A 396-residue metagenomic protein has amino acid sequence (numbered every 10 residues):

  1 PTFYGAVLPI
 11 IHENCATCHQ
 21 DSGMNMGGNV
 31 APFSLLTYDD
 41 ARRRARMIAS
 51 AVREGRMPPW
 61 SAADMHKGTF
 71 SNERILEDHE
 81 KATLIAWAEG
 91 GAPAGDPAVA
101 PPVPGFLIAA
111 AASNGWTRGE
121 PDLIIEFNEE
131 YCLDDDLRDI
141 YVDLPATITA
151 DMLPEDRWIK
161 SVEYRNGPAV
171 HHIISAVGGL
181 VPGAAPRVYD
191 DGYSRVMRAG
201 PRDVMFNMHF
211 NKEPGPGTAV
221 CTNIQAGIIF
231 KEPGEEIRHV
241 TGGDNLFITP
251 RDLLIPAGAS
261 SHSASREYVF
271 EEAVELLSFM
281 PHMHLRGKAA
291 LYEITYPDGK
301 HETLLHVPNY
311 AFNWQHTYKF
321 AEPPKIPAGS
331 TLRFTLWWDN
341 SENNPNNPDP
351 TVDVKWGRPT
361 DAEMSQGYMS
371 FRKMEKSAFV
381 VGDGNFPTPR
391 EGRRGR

Functional and structural regions predicted by a protein language model:
P1-I148, R157, E163, I174 (+1 more regions): Aromatic- and Gly/Pro-enriched helix-to-coil junctions and flexible linker segments
S50-E54, G167, L285, P297: Glycine-rich, acidic and aromatic/proline-enriched surface loops and short helix-turn segments that act as binding
A92-A94, N211-P216, W337-N346: Short acidic/polar inter-strand loop motif in beta-rich domains
P101-H171, G215-R286, N346-R396: Solvent-exposed, flexible loop/coil segments flanking beta-strands in beta-rich domains
I124-E126, G178-A184, G299-V307: Local beta-strand/beta-hairpin segments that build beta-sheet-rich folds
K160, S194-E213, P324-W337: Noncatalytic modules at the cell exterior or secretory-pathway interfaces, chiefly beta-strand-rich lectin/adhesion
G178-R198, A311-I326: Beta-sandwich interaction modules
V269, M280-P359: Extended, compositionally biased non-globular segments
